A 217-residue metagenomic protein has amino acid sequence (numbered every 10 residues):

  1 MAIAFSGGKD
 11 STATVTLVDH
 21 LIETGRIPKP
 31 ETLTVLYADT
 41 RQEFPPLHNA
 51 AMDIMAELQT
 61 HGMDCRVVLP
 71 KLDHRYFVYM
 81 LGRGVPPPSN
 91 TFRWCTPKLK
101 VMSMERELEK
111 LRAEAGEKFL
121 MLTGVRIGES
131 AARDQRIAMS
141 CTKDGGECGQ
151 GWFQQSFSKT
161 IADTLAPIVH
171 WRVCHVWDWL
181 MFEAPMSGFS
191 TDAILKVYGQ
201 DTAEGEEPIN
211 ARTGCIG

Functional and structural regions predicted by a protein language model:
M1-A4, K9-G217: Nucleotide-activated chemistry modules centered on ATP-dependent adenylation/adenylyltransferase
